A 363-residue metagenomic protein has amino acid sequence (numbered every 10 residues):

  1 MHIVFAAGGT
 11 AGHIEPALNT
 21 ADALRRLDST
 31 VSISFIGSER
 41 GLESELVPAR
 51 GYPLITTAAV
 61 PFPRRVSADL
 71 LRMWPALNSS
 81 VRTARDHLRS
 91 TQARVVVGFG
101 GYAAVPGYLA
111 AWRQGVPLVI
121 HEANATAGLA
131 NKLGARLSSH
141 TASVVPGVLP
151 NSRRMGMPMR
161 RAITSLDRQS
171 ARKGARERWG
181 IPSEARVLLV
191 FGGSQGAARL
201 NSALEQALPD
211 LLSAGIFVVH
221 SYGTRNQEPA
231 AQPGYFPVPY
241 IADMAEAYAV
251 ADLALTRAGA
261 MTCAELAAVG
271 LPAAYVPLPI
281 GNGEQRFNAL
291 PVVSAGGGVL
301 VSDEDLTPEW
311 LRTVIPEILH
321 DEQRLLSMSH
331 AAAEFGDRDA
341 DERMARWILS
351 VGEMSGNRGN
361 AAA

Functional and structural regions predicted by a protein language model:
I3-A11, T30-V81, M155, E304: Conserved nucleotide-sugar phosphate-binding/catalytic loop shared by glycosyltransferases and other
H13-R25: Short amphipathic alpha-helix
G41, L46-P48, A171-E177, I181-T256 (+4 more regions): Donor-nucleotide binding loops and adjacent catalytic segments primarily of GT-B fold Leloir glycosyltransferases
P53, W112-K173: Active-site-proximal region of nucleotide-activated glycan assembly enzymes, centered on histidine/acidic-rich loops
T83-V96, A104-V119, K132-R136: Glycosyltransferases and closely related glycan-assembly transferases that use nucleotide-activated donors
Q114, A249-A251, A267-V276, A295: Conserved donor-binding/catalytic loop of nucleotide-activated donor transferases
R324-R338: A short, well-ordered alpha-helix in the C-terminal region of glycosyltransferases
D337-A363: C-terminal alpha-helical cap of glycosyltransferases
